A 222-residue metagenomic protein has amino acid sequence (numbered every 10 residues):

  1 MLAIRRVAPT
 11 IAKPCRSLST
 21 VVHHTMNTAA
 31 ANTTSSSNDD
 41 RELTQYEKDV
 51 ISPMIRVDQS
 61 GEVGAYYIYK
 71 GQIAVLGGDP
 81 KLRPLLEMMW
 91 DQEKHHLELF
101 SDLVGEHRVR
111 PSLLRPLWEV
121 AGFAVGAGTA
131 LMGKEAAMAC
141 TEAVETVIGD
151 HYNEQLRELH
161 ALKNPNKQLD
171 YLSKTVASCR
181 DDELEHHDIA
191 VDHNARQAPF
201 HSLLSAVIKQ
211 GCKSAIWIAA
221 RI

Functional and structural regions predicted by a protein language model:
L2-I222: Non-heme di-metal
